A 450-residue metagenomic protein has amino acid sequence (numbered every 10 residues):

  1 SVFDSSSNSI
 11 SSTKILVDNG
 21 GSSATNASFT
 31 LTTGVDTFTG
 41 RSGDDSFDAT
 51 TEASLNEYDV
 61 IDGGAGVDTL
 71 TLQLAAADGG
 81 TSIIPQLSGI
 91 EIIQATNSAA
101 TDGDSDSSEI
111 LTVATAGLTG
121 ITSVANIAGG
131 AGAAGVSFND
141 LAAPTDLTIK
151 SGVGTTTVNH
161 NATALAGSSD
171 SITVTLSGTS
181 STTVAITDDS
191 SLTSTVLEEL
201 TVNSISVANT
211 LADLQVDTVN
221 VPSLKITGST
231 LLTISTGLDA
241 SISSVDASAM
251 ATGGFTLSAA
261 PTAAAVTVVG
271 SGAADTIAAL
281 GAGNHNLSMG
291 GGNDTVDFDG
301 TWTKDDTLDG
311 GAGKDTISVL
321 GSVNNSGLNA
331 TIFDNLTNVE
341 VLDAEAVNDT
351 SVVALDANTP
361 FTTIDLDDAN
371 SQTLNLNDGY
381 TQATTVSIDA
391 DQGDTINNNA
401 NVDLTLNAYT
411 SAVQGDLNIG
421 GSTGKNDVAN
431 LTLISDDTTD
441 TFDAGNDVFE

Functional and structural regions predicted by a protein language model:
V2-E450: Solvent-exposed, low-complexity segments and loops of surface/extracellular structural proteins
